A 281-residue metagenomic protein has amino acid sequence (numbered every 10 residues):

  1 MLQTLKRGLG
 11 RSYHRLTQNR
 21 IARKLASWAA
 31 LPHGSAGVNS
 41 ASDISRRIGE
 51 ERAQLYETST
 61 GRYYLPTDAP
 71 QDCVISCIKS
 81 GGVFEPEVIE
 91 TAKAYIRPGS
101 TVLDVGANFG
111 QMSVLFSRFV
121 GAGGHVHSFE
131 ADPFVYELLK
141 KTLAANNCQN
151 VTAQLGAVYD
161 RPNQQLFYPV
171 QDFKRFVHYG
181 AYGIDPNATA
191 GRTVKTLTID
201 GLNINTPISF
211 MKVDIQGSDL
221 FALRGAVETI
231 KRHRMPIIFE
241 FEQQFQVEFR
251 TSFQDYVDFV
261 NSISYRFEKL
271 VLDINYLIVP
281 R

Functional and structural regions predicted by a protein language model:
M1-T142, N146, A188, I204 (+2 more regions): S-adenosyl-L-methionine
R46-G49, R192-L197, L220: Short gly/ser/thr-rich secondary-structure transition/capping motifs
S59-I89, Q149, Q154-T206: Glycine-rich adenosyl-binding loop in Rossmann-like folds that engage adenosine-containing cofactors
L103, H127, Q154, K195 (+1 more regions): Conserved Rossmann-like nucleotide-binding pocket used by diverse enzymes that bind dinucleotide cofactors
A107-F109, P133, D160, I215-G217 (+1 more regions): Short, glycine/acidic-enriched loop or turn micro-motifs at the edges of active sites
S113, Y136, R161-P162, D219-L220: Short, well-ordered alpha-helical microsegments
F116, L139, F167, L223-A226: Hydrophobic packing residues within well-ordered alpha-helices of enzyme cores
H127, T198-R281: Conserved acidic-Pro-Pro-aromatic motif
